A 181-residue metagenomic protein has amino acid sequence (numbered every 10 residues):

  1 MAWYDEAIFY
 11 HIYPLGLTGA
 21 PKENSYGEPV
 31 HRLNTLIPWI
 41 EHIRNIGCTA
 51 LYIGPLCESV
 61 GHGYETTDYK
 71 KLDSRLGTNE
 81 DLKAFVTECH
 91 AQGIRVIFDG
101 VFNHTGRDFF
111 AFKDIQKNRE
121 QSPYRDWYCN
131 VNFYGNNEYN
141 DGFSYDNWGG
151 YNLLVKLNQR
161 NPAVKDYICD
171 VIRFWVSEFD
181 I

Functional and structural regions predicted by a protein language model:
A2-F9, Y13-T49, L56-F179: Substrate-binding/active-site clefts of carbohydrate-active enzymes
